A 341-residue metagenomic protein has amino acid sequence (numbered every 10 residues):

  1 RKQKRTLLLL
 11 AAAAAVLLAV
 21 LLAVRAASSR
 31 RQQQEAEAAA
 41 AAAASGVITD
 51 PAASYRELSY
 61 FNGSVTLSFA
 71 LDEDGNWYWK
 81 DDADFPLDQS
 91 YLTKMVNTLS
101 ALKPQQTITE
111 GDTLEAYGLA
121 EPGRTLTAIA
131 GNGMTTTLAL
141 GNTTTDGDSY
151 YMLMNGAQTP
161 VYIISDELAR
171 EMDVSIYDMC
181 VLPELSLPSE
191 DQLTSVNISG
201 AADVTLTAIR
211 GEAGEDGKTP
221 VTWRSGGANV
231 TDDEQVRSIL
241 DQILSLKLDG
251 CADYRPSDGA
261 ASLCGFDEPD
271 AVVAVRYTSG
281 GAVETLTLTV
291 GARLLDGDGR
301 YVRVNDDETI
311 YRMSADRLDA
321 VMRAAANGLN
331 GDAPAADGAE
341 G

Functional and structural regions predicted by a protein language model:
R1-G341: Soluble, acidic/polar mature domains that operate outside membranes
